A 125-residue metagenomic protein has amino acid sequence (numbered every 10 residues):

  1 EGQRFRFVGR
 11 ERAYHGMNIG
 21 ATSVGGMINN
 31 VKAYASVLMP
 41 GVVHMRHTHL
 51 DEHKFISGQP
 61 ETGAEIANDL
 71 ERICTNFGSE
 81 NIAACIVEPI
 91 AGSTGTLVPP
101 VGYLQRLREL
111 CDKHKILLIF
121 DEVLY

Functional and structural regions predicted by a protein language model:
E1-A83: PLP-dependent aspartate aminotransferase-fold enzymes
R10, V87, F120-E122: Active-site flanking residues adjacent to catalytic metal/cofactor-binding acidic residues
V24-G25, S93-P99: Short, exposed beta-strand "edge-strand" segments with a Pro/Gly-rich flavor and a Y/T-containing core
E52, G92-T94, Y125: Short, small-residue-enriched loops and turns at beta-alpha junctions that line or gate enzyme active sites
G63, V87, P100: Charged, low-complexity surface patches
F77-T96: Short acidic, glycine-rich surface-loop motifs adjacent to enzyme active sites
L97-Y125: Catalytic PLP-binding core of fold-type I/II PLP enzymes
